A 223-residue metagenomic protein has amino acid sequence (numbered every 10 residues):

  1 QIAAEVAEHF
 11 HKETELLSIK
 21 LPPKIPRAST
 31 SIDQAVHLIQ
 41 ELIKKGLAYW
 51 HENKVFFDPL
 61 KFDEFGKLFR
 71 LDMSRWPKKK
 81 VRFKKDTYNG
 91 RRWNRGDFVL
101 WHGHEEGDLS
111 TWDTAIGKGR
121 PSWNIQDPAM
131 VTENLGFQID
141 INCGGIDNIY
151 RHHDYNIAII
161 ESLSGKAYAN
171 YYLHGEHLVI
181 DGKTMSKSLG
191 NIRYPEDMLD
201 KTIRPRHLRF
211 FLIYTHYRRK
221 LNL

Functional and structural regions predicted by a protein language model:
Q1-L173, K187, I203-L208: NTP-dependent nucleotidyl-transfer catalytic core
S164-K166, H174-L223: Catalytic adenosine-cofactor/nucleotide-binding cores of aminoacyl-tRNA synthetases and other
